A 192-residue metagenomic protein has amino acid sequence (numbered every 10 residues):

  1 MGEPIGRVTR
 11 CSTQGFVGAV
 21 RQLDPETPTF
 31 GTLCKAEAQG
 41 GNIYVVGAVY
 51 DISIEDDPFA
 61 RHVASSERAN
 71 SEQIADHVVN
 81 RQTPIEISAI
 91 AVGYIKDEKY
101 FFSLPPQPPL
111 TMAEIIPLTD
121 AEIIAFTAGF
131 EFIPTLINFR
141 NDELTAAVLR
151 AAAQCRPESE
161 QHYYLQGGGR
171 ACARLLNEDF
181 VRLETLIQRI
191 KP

Functional and structural regions predicted by a protein language model:
M1-V17: Short, basic/aromatic beta-hairpin or loop at an interaction surface
P4-T9, T32, I43-I54: Short beta-strand-centered aromatic/proline hotspots
G15-V20, E55-R68, A89: Short, solvent-exposed secondary-structure boundary/capping segments
E26-T29: Short, well-ordered loop/turn sites that connect or cap secondary structure elements
V49, D57-N80: Charged substrate-recognition surface patches at the periphery of nucleic-acid/ligand-binding domains
N80-P192: Charge/polar-rich, low-complexity and marginally structured segments
